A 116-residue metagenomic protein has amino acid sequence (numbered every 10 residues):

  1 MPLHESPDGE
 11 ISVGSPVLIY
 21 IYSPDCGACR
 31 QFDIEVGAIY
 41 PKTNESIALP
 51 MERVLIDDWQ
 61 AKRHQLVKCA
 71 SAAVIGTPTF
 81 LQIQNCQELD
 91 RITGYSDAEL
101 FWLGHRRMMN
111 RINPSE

Functional and structural regions predicted by a protein language model:
M1-E5: N-terminal targeting signals for export/organelle localization
S12, E45-S46, A72-I75: Extracellular/periplasmic catalytic domains that process cell-envelope and extracellular macromolecules
V13-P24: Short active-site neighborhood of thiol/selenol oxidoreductases, capturing the structured segment around
I21, N44-R63: Thiol-based oxidoreductase modules, predominantly thioredoxin-like and allied folds used for disulfide exchange
S23-R30, F80: The canonical Cys-X-X-Cys-His
C29-E45: Typically the conserved alpha-helix immediately C-terminal to a functionally engaged Cys/Sec in thioredoxin-like
G76-R91: A short, hydrophobic beta-strand/beta-hairpin element that forms part of a small beta-sheet core
S96-E116: Thiol-/selenol-based redox modules, centered on thioredoxin-like and closely related oxidoreductase domains
